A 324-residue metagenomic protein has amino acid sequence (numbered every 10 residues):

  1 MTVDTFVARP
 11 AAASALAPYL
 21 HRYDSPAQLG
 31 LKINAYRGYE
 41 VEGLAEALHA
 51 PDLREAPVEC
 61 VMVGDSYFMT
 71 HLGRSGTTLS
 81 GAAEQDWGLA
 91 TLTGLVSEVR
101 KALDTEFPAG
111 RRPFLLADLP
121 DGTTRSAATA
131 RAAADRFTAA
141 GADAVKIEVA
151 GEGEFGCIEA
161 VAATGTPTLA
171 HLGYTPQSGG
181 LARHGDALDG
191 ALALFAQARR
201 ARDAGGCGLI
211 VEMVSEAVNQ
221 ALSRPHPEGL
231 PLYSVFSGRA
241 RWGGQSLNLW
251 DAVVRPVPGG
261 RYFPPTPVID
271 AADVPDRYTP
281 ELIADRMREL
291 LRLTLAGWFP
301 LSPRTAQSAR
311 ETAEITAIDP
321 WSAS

Functional and structural regions predicted by a protein language model:
M1-N34, E40-G43, T316-S324: N-terminal amphipathic alpha-helix/helix-capping segment at the start of soluble metabolic enzymes
T2-A11, G141, V214-A217, G229-S324: C-terminal alpha-helical cap/extension of soluble enzyme domains
V7-H21, L72-G73, T91-R136, Y174-L181 (+2 more regions): N-terminal active-site wall of soluble small-molecule enzyme domains
L29-A35, E59-V63, P113-L119, V145-I147 (+3 more regions): Hydrophobic faces of well-ordered beta-strands that scaffold small-molecule active sites in alpha/beta enzyme cores
G38-P51, T124-R136, E216-P227, R239-A252: Catalytic cores of alpha/beta
V41-E98, G122, A142-V161, G206-H226 (+1 more regions): Glycine-rich, proline-tolerant flexible connector loops at the mouths of alpha/beta enzymes
M69-L92, R136-A144, G179-L192, G259-D276: Glycine-rich tight-turn/loop motif centered on a GG-T
R112, G122-R125, R131-A204, R241-G243: Conserved anion-binding
